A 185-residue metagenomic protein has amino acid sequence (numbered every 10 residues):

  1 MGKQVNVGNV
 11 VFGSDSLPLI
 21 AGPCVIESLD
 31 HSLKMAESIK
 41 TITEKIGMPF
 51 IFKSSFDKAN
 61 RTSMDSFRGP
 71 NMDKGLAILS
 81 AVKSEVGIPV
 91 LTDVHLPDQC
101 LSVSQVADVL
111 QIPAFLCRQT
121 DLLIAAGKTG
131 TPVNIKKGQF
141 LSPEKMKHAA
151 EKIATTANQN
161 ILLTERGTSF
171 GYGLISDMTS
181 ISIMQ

Functional and structural regions predicted by a protein language model:
M1-L19, A77: N-terminal amphipathic alpha-helix/helix-capping segment at the start of soluble metabolic enzymes
S14-L17, I46-F50, S84-V90, V106-D108 (+2 more regions): Short, well-ordered coil/turn segments that N-cap beta-strands
G22, F52, V103, I135 (+1 more regions): Conserved, mostly hydrophobic/aromatic
P23-S32, F50-M72: Glycine-rich, proline-tolerant flexible connector loops at the mouths of alpha/beta enzymes
L33-K40, L76-S80, C100, L123 (+2 more regions): Generic structural signal for well-ordered alpha-helices, preferentially at hydrophobic/aromatic core positions
S38-I46, D65-L91, A126-P132, S182-Q185: Alpha-helix-loop-beta-strand connector modules within alpha/beta enzyme cores
P70-N71, E85-Q99, D108-D121, P132-P143 (+1 more regions): Catalytic beta/alpha-barrel core
G130, N134-Q185: Catalytic alpha/beta core domains of metabolic enzymes, predominantly
